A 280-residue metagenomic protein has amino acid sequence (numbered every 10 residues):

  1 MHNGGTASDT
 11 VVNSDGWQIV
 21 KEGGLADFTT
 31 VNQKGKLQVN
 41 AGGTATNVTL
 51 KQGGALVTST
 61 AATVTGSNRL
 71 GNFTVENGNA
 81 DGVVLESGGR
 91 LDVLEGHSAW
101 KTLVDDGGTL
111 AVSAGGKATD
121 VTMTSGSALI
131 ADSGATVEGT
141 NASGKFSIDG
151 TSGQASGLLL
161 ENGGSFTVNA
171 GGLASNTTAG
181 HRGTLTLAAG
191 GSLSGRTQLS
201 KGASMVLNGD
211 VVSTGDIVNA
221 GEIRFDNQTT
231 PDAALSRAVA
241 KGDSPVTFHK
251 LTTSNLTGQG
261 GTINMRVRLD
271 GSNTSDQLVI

Functional and structural regions predicted by a protein language model:
M1, A7-V12, Q18-V20, A26-V31 (+20 more regions): Fold-core signature of tandem repeat domains
N68, D120, S133-N141, Q154-G163 (+2 more regions): Extracellular beta-solenoid/beta-roll
